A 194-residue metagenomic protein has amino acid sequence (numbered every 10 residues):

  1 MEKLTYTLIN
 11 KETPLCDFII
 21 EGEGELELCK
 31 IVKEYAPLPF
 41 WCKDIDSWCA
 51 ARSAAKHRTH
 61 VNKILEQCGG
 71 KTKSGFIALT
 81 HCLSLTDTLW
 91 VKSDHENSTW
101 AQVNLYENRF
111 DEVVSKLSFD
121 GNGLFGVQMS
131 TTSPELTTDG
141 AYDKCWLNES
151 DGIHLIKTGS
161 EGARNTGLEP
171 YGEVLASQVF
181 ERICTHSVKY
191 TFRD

Functional and structural regions predicted by a protein language model:
E2-F125: P-loop NTPase switch module centered on the Walker A-proximal segment
E107-D194: Conserved ATP-binding subdomain of kinase catalytic cores across diverse folds
